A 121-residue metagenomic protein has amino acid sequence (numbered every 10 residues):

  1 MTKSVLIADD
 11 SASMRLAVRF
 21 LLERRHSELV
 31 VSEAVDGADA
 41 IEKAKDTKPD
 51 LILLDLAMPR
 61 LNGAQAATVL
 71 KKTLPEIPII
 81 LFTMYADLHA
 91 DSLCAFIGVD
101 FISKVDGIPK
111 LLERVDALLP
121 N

Functional and structural regions predicted by a protein language model:
A12-S32: Two-component/phosphorelay signaling modules centered on CheY-like receiver
E33-L51: Acidic, metal-coordinating helix/loop segments flanking the phosphotransfer/catalytic sites of two-component signaling
D36-D39, N62-A66: Acidic catalytic/metal-coordinating carboxylates
K45-T47, V69-E76, F96-I97: Conserved phosphotransfer cores of two-component systems
L54-D55: Active-site T/S-Asp motif of two-component receiver
M58: Receiver (REC) domain active-site loop signature in two-component systems and cognate sites in sensor histidine kinases
Q65, Y85-E113: Alpha4 helix (beta4-alpha4-beta5 surface) of REC/receiver domains from two-component response regulators
